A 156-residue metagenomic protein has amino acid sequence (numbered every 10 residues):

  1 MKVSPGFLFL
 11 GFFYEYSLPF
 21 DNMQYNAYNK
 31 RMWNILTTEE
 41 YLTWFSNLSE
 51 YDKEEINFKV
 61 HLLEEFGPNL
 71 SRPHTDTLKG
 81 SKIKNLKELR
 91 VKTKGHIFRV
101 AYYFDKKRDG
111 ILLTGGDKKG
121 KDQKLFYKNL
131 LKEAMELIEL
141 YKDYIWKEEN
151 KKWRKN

Functional and structural regions predicted by a protein language model:
K2-I97, K106-G110, D117-N156: Basic, Lys/Arg-enriched alpha-helical interface segments
